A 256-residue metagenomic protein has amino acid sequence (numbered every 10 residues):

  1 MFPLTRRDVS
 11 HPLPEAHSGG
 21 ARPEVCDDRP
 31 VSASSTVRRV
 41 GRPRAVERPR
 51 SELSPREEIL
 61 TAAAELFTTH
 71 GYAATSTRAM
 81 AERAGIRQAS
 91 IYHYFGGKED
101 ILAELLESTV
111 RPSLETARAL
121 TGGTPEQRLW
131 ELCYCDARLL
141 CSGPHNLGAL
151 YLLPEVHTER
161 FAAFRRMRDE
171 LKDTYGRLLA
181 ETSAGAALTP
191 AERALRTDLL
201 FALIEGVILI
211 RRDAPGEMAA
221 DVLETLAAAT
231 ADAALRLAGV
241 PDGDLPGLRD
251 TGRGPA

Functional and structural regions predicted by a protein language model:
F2-R42, K172-A184, G206-A256: C-terminal peripheral helix-coil segments that are non-catalytic and often amphipathic
P55-A63, M80, L105-A117, Y175: Generic hydrophobic, amphipathic alpha-helix propensity
E58, A62-D100, E104: Helix-turn-helix
E58, D100, R128-C135, A149 (+3 more regions): Amphipathic alpha-helical interaction segments
K98, L105, T109, S113 (+5 more regions): Hydrophobic/aromatic residues within well-ordered alpha-helical segments
E104, R118-S142, T197: Hydrophobic alpha-helical connector segments
L114, T158-G185, A191-F201, T225-A228 (+1 more regions): Amphipathic alpha-helical packing segments from all-alpha helical-bundle domains
L139-A162, G176, L209-D213: Amphipathic alpha-helical segments used for helix-helix packing
